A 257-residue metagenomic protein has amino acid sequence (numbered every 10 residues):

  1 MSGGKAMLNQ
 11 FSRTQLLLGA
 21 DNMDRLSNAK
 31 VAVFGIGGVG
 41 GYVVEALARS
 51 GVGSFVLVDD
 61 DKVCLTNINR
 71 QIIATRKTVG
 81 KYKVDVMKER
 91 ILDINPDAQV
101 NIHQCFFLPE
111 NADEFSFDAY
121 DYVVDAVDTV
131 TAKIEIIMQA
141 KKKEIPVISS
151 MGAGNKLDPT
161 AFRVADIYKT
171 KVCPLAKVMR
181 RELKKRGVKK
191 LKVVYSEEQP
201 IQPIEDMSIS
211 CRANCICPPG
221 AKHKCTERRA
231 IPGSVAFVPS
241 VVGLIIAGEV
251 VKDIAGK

Functional and structural regions predicted by a protein language model:
M1-A32: N-terminal charged helix/coil linker that caps or initiates catalytic domains
S2-G3, S27, D118-A119, V127 (+5 more regions): Glycine-rich phosphate/adenylate-binding loop
V33-G35, V58: Conserved N-terminal Rossmann-fold NAD(P)-binding element of oxidoreductases
V39-G40: Hydrophobic/small residue at the entry helix of a nucleotide-binding pocket
V52, L57-N95: Glycine-rich phosphate-binding loop and adjoining beta1-alpha1-beta2 segment of Rossmann-like nucleotide-binding folds
Q104-A112: Conserved SAM/SAH-binding loop
